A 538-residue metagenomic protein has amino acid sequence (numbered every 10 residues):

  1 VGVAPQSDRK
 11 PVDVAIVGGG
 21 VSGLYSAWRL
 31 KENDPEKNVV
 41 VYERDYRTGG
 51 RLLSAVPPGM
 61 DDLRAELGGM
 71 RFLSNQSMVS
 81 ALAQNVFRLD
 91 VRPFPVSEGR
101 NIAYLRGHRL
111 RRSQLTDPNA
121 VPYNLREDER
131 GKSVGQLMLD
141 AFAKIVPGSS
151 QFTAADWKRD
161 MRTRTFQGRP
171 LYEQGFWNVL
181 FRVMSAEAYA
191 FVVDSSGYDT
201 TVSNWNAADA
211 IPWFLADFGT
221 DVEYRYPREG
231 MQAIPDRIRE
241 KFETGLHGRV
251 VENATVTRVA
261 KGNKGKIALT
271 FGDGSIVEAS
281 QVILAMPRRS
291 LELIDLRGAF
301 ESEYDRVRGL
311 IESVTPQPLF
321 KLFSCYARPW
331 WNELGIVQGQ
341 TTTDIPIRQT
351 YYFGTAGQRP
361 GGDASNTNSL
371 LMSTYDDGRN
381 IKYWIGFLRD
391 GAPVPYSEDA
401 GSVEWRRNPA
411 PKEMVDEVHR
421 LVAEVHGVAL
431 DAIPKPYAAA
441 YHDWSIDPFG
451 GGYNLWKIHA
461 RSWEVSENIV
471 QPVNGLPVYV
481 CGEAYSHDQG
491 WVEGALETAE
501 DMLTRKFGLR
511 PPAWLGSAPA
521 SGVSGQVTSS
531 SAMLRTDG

Functional and structural regions predicted by a protein language model:
V1-V14, E32-N38, S521-D537: Extreme N-terminal leader/targeting segments of oxidoreductases
G18-S22: Glycine-rich Rossmann-fold phosphate-binding loop(s) that bind the pyrophosphate of adenine dinucleotide cofactors
K31-G59: Glycine-rich FAD pyrophosphate-binding loop
M60-A141: Dinucleotide-binding Rossmann-like beta1-alpha1 core, especially the glycine-rich loop that anchors the ADP
P147-T255, G265, A285, S290-L291 (+1 more regions): Active-site/ligand-binding neighborhood in enzyme catalytic cores
E252-N380: Mid-domain catalytic core of redox enzymes that form a hydrophobic substrate pocket/lid adjacent to a catalytic redox
K266, L334-G538: Conserved flavin/dinucleotide-binding core of flavoenzymes
